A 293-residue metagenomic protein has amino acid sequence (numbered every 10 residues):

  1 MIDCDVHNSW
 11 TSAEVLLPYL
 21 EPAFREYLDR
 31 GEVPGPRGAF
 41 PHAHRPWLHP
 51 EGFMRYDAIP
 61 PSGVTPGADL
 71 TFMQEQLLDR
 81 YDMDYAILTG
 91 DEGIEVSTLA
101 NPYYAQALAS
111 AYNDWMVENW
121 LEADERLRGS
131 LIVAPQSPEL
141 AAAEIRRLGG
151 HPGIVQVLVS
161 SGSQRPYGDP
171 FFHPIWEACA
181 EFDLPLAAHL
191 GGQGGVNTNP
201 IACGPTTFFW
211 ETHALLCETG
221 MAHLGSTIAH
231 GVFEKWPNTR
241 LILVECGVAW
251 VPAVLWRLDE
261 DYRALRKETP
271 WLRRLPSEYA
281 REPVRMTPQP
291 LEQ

Functional and structural regions predicted by a protein language model:
M1-Q293: Helix-coil boundary/capping segments in enzymes
